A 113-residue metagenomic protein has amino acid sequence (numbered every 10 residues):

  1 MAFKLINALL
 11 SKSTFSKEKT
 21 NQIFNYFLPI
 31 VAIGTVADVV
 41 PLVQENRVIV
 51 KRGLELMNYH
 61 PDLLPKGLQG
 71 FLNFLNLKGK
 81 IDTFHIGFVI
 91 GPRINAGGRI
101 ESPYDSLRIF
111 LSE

Functional and structural regions predicted by a protein language model:
M1-F15: Active-site cavity-forming subdomains of large catalytic enzyme subunits
S11-E113: Hydrophobic helix-and-loop "lid/oligomerization" segment in the mid-to-C-terminal part of catalytic domains
